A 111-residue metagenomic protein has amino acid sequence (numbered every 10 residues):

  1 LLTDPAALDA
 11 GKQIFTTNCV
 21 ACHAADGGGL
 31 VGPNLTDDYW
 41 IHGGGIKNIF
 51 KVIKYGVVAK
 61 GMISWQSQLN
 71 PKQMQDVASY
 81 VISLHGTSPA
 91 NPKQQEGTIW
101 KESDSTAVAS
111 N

Functional and structural regions predicted by a protein language model:
L1-P5, K60-N111: Flexible coil segments in periplasmic/lumen-exposed cytochrome c-class electron-transfer proteins
T3-A25, I41-H42, F50-Y55, I99-W100 (+1 more regions): Sequence/structural segment immediately N-terminal to covalent heme-attachment motifs in c-type and related
D4, N34-D37: Poly-acidic low-complexity segments
Q13-A24, G32-P33, N48-K54, V58-S64 (+1 more regions): C-type cytochrome heme c attachment motif
T36-K47, S64-M74: Electron-transfer interface patches adjacent to heme c in soluble/periplasmic c-type cytochromes and di-/multiheme
